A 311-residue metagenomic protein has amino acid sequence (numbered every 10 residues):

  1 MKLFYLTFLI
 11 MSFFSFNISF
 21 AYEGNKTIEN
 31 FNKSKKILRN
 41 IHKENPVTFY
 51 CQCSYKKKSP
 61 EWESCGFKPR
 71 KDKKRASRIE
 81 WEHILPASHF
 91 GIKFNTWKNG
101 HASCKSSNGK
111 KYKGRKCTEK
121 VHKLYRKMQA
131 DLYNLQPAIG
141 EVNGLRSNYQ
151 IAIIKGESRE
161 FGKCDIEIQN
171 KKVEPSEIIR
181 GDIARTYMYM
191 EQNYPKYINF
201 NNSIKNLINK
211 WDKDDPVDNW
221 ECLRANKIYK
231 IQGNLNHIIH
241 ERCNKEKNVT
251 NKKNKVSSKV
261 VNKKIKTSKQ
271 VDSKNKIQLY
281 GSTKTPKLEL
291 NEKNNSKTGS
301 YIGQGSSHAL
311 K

Functional and structural regions predicted by a protein language model:
M1-A21: Classical Sec-dependent N-terminal signal peptides that target proteins to the secretory pathway
Y22-E80, L207-K210, W220-E221: Aromatic-lined ligand-binding clefts that engage carbohydrates, nucleic acids, or primary amines
E23-T27, D272-G281: N-terminal low-complexity, Pro/Thr/Ser-rich intrinsically disordered segments that act as propeptides or flexible
E63-C65, F94-C104, K293-N295, G299-Y301: Short, polar loop/linker segments at the starts of domains and inter-domain junctions
P69-S258: Domain-level detector of nuclease and nuclease-like folds in predominantly extracellular/periplasmic contexts
T250-S273: Acidic, proline-/serine-/threonine-rich low-complexity intrinsically disordered repeat tracts
N275-K311: Mature, structured domains enriched in cysteine- and short glycine motifs
